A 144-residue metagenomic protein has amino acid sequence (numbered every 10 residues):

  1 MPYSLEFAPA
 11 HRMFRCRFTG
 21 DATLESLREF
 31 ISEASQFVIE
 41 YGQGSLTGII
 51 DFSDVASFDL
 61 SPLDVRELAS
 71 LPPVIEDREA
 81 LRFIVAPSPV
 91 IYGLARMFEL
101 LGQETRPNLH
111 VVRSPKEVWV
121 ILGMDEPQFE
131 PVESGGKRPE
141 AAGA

Functional and structural regions predicted by a protein language model:
M1-A144: Amphipathic, Lys/Arg-enriched alpha-helical "gate/interface" segment within cytosolic domains that mediates
